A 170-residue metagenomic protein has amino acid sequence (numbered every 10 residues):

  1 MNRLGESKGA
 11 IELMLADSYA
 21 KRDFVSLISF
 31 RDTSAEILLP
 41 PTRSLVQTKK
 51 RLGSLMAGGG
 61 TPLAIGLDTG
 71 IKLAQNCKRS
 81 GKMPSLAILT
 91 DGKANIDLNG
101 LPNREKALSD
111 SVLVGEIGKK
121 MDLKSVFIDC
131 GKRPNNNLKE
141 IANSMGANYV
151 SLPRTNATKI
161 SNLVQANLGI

Functional and structural regions predicted by a protein language model:
M1-P41, I65-L67, K82-L89, S125-P134: Von Willebrand factor
E12-Y19, G53-M56, D68-I71, Q75-K78 (+1 more regions): Signal for well-folded cores of large energy- and translation-related assemblies
D23-S54, L73-C77, N99-P102, P134-S144 (+1 more regions): Short beta-strand-loop
G66-N76, S80-G81, S85-L101: N-terminal-biased segments
K93-S144, V150: VWA/integrin I-like adhesion module and closely mimicked acidic/polar interface patches used
I141-I170: C-terminal helix of von Willebrand factor
